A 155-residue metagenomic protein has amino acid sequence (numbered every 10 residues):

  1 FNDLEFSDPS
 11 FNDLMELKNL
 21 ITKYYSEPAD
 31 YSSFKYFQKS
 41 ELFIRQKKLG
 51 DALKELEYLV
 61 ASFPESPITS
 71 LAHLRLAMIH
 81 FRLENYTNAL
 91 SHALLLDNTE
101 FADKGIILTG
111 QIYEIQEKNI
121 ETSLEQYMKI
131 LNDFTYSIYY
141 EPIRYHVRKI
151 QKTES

Functional and structural regions predicted by a protein language model:
F1-S155: Acidic, polar-rich low-complexity tracts and alpha-helical solenoid repeat scaffolds
